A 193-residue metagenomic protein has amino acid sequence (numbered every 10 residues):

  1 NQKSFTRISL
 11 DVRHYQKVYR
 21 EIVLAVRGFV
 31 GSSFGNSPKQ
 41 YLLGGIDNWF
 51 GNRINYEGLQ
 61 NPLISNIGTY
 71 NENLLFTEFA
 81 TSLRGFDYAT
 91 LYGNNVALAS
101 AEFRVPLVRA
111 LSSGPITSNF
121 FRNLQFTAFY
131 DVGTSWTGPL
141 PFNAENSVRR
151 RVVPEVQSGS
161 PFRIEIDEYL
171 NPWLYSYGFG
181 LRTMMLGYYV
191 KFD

Functional and structural regions predicted by a protein language model:
N1-F120, W136-G138, E145-F162: C-terminal outer-membrane beta-barrel translocator/porin domains of Gram-negative envelope proteins and their
I8, L24-G28, A99, L124-Y130 (+2 more regions): Transmembrane beta-strands of outer-membrane beta-barrel proteins
Y19, T183-G187: A generic beta-sheet turn/junction motif
G133: Anionic group-transfer/hydrolysis microenvironments
N143-E145, V190: Generic secondary-structure boundary signal with a strong preference for alpha-helix termini
G159-I166, Y175, K191-D193: Short beta-alpha connecting loops at secondary-structure transitions that line or flank enzyme active sites
L174-L181: Short glycine-rich, acidic/polar surface loops and turns
